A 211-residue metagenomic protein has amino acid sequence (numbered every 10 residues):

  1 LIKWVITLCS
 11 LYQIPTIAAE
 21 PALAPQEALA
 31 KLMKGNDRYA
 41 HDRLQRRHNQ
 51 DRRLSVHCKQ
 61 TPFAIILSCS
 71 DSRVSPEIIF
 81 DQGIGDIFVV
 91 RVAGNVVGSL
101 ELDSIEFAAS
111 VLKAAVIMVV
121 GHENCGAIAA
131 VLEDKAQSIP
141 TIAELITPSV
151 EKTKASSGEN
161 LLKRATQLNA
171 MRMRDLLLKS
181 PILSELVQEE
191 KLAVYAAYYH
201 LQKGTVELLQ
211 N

Functional and structural regions predicted by a protein language model:
L1-T7: Sec-dependent signal peptide recognition, specifically the positively charged N-region followed immediately by
L8-I17: Hydrophobic h-region of N-terminal signal peptides that target proteins for export in Gram-negative bacteria
A18-K59, I84-G85, G94-D103, F107-L112 (+1 more regions): Divalent-metal-activated hydrolytic enzyme cores
V56-D71: N-terminal low-complexity or amphipathic/hydrophobic leaders
L67-C69, R91, M118-H122, Y195-H200: Short beta-strand segments
E77: Portal/gating segments that form or line small-molecule/metal binding sites
F80-V89: Short helix-loop-beta junction
A115: Short acidic/polar active-site loop segments enriched in Thr and Asp
